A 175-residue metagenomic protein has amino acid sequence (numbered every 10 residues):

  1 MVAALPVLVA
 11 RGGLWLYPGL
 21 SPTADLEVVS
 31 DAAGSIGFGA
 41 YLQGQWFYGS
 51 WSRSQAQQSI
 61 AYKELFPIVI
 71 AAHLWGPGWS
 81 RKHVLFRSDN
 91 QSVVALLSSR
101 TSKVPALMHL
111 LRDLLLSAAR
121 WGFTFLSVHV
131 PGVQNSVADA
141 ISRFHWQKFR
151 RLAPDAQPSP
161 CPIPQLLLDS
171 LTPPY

Functional and structural regions predicted by a protein language model:
M1-G19: Amphipathic alpha-helical
S21-G34: Two-metal-ion RNase H-like nuclease active-site motif
V28, F38-L42: Short beta-strand motif preference
A32, N90, A140: Residues immediately flanking
A32-F38, V94: Short acidic, Gly/Ser-rich segments with clustered Asp/Glu that frequently serve as metal-coordination loops in enzyme
L42-F66, L74, Q91-P105, H109: A short, polar/acidic, helix/strand-boundary loop motif
H73-V137: RNase H catalytic domain
G122-P174: C-terminal functional segments of enzyme domains
